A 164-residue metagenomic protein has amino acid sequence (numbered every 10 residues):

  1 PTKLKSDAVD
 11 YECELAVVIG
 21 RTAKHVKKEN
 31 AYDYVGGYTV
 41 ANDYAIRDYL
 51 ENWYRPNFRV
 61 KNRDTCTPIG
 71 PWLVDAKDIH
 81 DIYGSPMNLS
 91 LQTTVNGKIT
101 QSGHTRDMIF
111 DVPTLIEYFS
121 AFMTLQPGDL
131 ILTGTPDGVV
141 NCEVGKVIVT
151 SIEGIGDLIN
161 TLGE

Functional and structural regions predicted by a protein language model:
P1-V9, A23-N30, N57-K61, D75-I82: A generic local secondary-structure boundary/capping motif
K3-K5, C13-L15, I19-A23, T93 (+1 more regions): Hydrophobic beta-sheet segments that form the core/acyl-binding groove of ACP/CoA-dependent acyl-chain-processing
K5-S6, Y11-E14, D33-G36, L89 (+2 more regions): Short coil/turn connectors at secondary-structure junctions
E12-C13, I19-R21, H25-N42: RNA pseudouridine synthases
R47-E164: Catalytic-pocket segment enriched in acidic/His residues
